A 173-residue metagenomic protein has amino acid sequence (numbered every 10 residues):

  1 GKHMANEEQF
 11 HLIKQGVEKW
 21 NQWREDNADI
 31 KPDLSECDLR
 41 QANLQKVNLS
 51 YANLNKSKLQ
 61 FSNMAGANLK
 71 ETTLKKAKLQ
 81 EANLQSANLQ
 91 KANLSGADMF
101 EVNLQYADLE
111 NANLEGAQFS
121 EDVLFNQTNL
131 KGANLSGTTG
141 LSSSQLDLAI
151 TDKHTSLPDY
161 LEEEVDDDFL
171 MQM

Functional and structural regions predicted by a protein language model:
G1-H3: Short, Lys/Arg-enriched N-terminal segments with co-localized hydrophobic residues within the first ~10-30 amino acids
F10-H11, K19, W23-M173: Tandem repeat scaffolds
